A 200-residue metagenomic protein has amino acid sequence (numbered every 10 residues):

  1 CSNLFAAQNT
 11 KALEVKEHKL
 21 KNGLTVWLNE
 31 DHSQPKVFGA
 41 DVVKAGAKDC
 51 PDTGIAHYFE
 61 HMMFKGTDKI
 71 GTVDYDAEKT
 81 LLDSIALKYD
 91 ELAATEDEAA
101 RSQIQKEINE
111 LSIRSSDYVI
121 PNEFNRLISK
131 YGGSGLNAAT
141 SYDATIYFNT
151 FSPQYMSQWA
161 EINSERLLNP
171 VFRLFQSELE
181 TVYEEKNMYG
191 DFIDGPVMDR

Functional and structural regions predicted by a protein language model:
L4-V119, F148-V171: His/Glu-rich zincin catalytic helix
K19-K21, L28-E30, Y131-S141: Catalytic zinc-binding patch centered on the HExxH motif and its immediate surroundings that defines zinc-dependent
L92, L127-I128, V182: A generic structural signal for nonpolar/aromatic side chains embedded in well-ordered alpha-helices
S116-K130: Alpha-helix-centered segments that form part of catalytic cores
D143-I146: Surface-exposed aromatic
P170-L179: Short secondary-structure capping/junction motifs at helix and strand boundaries
T181-R200: Short acidic/His-enriched helical or mixed secondary-structure segments at domain edges of catalytic enzymes and some
